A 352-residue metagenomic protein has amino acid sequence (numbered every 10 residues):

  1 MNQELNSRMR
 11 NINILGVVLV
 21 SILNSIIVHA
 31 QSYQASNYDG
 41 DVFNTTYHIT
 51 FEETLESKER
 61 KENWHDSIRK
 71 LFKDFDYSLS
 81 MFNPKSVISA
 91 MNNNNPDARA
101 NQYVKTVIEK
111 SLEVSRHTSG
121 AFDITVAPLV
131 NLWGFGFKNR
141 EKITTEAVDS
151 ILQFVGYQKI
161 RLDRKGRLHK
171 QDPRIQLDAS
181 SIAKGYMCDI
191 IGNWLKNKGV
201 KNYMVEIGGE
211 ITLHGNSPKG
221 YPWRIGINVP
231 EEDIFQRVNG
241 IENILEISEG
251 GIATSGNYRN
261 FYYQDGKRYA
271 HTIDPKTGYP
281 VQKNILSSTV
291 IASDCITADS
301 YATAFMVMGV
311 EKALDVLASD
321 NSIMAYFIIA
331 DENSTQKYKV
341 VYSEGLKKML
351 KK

Functional and structural regions predicted by a protein language model:
N2-G16, I26-K352: Mature catalytic core of soluble alpha/beta enzymes
I22-L23: Sec-dependent N-terminal signal peptides of Gram-positive bacterial secreted proteins and lipoproteins
